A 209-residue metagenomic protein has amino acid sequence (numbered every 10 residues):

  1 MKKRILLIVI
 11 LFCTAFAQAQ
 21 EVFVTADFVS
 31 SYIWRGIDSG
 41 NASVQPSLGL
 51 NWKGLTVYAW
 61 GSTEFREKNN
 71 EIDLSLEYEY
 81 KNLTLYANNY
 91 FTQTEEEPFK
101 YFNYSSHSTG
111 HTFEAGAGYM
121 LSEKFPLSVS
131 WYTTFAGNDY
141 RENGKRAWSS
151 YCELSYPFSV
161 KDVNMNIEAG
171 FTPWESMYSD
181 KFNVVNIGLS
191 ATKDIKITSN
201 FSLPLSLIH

Functional and structural regions predicted by a protein language model:
M1-F23: Cleavable N-terminal export/targeting peptides
A19-E21, S122-L127, F158-M165, T192-L205: Short loop/turn motifs that connect adjacent beta-strands in outer-membrane beta-barrel proteins
Q20, G40-V44, K68-I72, E79 (+3 more regions): Residues that define the transmembrane beta-barrel architecture of outer-membrane proteins
Q20-E64: Short glycine/proline- and aromatic-enriched beta-strand/turn motifs that initiate or cap beta-hairpins
F28-Y32, W52-G54, G61-F65, Y80-N82 (+6 more regions): Transmembrane beta-strands of outer-membrane beta-barrel pores
S47-G49, S75-E77, G116-G118, E153-P157 (+1 more regions): Outer-membrane beta-barrel architecture
Y104-W174: Detector for outer-membrane/organellar transmembrane beta-barrel domains, recognizing the amphipathic beta-strand
I208-H209: Conserved small/polar residues in nucleotide/adenosyl-binding loops
